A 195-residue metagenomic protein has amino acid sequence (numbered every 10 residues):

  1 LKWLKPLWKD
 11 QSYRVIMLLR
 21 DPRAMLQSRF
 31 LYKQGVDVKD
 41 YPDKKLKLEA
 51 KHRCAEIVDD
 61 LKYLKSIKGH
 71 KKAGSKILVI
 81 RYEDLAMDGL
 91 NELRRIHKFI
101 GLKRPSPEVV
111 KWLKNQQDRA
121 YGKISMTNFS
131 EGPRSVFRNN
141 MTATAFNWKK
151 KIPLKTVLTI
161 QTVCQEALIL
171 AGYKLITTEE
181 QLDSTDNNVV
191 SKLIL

Functional and structural regions predicted by a protein language model:
L1-V110, D118-V136: PAPS-dependent sulfotransferase catalytic domain
W3, H52, Y63, E108-K111 (+4 more regions): Exposed alpha-helical structural elements
M141-L195: C-terminal accessory extensions appended to soluble enzyme cores
